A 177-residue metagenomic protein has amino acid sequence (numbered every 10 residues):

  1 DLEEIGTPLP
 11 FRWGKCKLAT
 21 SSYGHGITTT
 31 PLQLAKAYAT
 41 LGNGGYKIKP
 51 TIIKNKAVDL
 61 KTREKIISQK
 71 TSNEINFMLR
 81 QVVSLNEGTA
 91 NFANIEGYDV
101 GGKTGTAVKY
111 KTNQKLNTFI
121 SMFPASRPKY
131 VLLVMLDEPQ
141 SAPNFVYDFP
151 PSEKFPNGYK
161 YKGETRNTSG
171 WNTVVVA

Functional and structural regions predicted by a protein language model:
D1-S152, S169: Beta-lactam-recognizing serine transpeptidase/beta-lactamase-like catalytic domain environment
E164-T165: C-terminal soluble interaction/assembly domains
V176-A177: Short amphipathic C-terminal alpha-helix that caps PH/PH-like domains
